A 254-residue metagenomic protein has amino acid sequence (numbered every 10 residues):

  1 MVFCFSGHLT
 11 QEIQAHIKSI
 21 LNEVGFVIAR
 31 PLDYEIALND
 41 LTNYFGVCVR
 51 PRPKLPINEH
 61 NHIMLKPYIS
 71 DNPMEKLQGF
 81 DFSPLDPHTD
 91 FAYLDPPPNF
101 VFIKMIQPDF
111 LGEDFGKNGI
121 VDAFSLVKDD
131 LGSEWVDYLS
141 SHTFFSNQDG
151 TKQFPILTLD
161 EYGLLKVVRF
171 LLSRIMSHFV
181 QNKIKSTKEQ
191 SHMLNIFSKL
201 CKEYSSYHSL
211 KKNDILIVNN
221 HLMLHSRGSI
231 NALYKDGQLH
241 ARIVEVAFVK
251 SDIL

Functional and structural regions predicted by a protein language model:
M1, D40-L41: Short Lys/Arg-enriched alpha/beta "domain-start" segment
M1-L9, A15-I17, N22-V24, E59-L254: Active-site environment of non-heme Fe oxygenases that use a 2-His-1-carboxylate facial triad
V27: Short acidic/polar active-site loop segments enriched in Thr and Asp
R30-D33: Structural motif
Y44-C48, L200: Conserved short hydrophobic interaction patches
C48-I57: Beta-solenoid repeat scaffold
